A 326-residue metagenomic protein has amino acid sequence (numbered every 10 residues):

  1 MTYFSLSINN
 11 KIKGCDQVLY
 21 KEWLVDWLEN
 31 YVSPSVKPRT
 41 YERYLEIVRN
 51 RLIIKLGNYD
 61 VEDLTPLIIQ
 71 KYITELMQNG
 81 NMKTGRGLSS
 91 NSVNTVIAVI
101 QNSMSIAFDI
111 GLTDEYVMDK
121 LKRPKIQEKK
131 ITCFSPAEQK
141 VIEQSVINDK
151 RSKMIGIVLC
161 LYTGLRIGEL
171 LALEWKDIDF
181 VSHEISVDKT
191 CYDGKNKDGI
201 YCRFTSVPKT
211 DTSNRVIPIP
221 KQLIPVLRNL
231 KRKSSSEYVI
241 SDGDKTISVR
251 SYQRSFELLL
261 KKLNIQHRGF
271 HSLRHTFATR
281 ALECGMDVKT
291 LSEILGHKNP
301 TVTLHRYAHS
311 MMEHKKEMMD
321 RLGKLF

Functional and structural regions predicted by a protein language model:
M1-Q17, P38, T210: Short, surface-exposed polybasic/aromatic micro-patch for ligand or macromolecular engagement
K13-Q17, K21, L28-L112, E128 (+2 more regions): N-terminal core-binding DNA-recognition domain of tyrosine site-specific recombinases/integrases
E46, A137, P220-Q266: Active-site/catalytic core of tyrosine-dependent DNA strand-transfer enzymes
R86-S90, N94, D109-E115, K120-L173 (+3 more regions): Basic, Lys/Arg- and aromatic-enriched nucleic-acid-binding interface segment
D109, V158, Y162-E169, L258-K262 (+3 more regions): C-terminal catalytic core of tyrosine-transesterase DNA break-rejoin enzymes
K129, C191, I224, L295-D320: Catalytic-site neighborhood detector that most strongly recognizes the C-terminal catalytic loop/helix of tyrosine
P136, A172-N229: Conserved tyrosine-mediated DNA breakage-rejoining catalytic core shared by Y-recombinases
V141-S145, N196-C202, C284, H305 (+1 more regions): DNA/chromatin major-groove-contacting recognition/catalytic segments
